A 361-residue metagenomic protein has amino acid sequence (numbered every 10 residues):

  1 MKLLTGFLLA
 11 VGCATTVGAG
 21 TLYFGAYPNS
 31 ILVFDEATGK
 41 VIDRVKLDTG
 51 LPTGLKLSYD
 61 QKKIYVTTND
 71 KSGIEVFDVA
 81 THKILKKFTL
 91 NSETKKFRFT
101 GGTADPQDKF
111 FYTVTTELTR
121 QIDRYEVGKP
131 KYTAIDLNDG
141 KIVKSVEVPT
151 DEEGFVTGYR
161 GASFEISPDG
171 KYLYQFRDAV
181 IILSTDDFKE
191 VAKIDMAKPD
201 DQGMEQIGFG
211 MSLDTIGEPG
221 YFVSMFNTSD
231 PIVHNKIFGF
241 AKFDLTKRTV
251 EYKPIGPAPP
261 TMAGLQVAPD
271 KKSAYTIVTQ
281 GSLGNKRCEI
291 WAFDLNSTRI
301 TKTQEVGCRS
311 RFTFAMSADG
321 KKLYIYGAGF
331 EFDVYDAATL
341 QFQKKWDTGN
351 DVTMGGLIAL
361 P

Functional and structural regions predicted by a protein language model:
G18-D43: An edge-strand/N-cap motif at the start of beta-rich repeat modules
A19-G20, D60-K62, Q107-K109, D169-K171 (+3 more regions): Short coil/turn segments that connect the beta-strands within blades of beta-propeller domains
E36-G39, D78-H82, D136-G140, T185-K189 (+3 more regions): Short loop/turn segments that connect beta-strands within beta-propeller blades
K40-K46, K83-S92, K141-F155, K189-G203 (+3 more regions): A short beta-strand motif characteristic of beta-propeller blades
G50-L57, K95-A104, E153-E165, D200-T215 (+3 more regions): Repeated scaffold domains used in trafficking and secretory/extracellular systems, primarily beta-propellers
T113-K129, P219-K236, I277-K286: Short, conserved, GDST-rich strand-edge loop motifs in beta-rich repeat architectures
V127-G140, K236-L245, C288-D294: Beta-propeller blade signature
Y326-P361: Blade-level signature of beta-propeller repeat domains, shared across WD40, Kelch, NHL, RCC1 and BNR/Asp-box propellers
